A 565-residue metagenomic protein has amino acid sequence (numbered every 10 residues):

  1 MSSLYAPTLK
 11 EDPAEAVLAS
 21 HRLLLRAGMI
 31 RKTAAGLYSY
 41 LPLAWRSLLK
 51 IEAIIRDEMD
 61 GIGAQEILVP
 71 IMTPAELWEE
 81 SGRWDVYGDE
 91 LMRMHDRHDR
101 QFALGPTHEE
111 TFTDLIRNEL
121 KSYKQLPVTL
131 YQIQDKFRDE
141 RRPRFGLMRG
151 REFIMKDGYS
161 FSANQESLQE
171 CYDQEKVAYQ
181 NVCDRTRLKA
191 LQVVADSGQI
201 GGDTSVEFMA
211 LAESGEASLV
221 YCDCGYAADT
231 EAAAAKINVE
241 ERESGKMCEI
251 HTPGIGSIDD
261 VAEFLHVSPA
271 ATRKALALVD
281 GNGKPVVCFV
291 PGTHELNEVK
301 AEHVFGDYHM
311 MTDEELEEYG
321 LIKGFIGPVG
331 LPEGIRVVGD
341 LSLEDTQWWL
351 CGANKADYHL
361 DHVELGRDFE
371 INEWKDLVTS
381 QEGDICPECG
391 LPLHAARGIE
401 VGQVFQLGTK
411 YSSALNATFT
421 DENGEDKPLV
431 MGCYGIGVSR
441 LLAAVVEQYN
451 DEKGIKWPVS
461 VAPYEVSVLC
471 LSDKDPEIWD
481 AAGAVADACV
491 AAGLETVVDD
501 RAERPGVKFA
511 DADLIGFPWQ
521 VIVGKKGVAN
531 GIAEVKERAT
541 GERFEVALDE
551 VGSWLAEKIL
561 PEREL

Functional and structural regions predicted by a protein language model:
M1-L565: NTP/phosphate- and nucleic-acid-binding module
